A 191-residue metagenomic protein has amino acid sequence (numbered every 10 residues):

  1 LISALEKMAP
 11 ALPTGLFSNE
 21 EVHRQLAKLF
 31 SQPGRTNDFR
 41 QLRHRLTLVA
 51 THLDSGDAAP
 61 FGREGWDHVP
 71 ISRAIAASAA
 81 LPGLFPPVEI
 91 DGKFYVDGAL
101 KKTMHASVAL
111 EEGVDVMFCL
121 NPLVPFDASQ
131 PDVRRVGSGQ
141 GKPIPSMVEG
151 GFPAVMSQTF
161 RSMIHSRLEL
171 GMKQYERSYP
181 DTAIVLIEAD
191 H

Functional and structural regions predicted by a protein language model:
L1-Q25, L29-S31, T51-H68, K93 (+1 more regions): Non-catalytic peripheral regions of patatin-like phospholipases
F30-R45: A short alpha-helix-loop-beta-strand transition element characteristic of N-terminal alpha/beta dinucleotide-binding
D38-Q41, G83-G92: A short acidic-Thr-Gly-centered motif at the start of a beta-strand
L46-T51, P86: Short beta-strand scaffold segments in enzyme catalytic cores
S78: Short helix- or helix-capping micro-motifs that position conserved polar/aromatic residues at function-defining sites
L81-P82, A106: Ligand/cofactor pocket segment of small-molecule handling proteins
